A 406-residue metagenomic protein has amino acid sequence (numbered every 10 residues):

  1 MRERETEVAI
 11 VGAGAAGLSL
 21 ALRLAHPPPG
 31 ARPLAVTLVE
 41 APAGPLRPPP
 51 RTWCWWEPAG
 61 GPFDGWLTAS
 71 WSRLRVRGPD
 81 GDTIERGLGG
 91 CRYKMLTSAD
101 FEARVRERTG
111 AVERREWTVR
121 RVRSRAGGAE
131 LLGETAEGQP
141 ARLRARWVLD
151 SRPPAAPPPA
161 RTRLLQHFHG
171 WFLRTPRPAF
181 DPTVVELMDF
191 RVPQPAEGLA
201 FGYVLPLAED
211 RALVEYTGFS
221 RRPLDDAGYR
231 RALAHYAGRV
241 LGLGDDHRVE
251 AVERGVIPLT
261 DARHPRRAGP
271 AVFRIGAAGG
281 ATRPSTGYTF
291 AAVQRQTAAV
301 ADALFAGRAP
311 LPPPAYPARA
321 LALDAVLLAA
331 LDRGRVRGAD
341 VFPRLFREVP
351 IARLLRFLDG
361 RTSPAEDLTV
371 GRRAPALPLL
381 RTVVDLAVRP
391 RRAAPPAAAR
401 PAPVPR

Functional and structural regions predicted by a protein language model:
R2-L38: N-terminal Rossmann-like FAD-binding beta1-loop-alpha1 element of flavoenzymes
A9-V11, V39, R142-A155, V272-A277: Short hydrophobic core segments
R23, P27, R108-H247, T260-H264: Predominantly flavin-linked oxidoreductase catalytic cores and closely associated redox partners
R23-G81, D100, H169: N-terminal FAD cofactor-binding segment of flavoenzymes
W55-G128, E134: A conserved beta-strand/loop capping segment in the N-terminal third of enzymes that catalyze redox or closely related
P193-L199, G255-R274, L327-P350: FAD-binding beta-loop-beta segment adjacent to the flavin cofactor pocket
R222-E253, P270-F273, Q294-Y316: Flavin-binding catalytic cores
A298-R406: C-terminal helical "tail/cap" subdomain of flavin- and related membrane-associated enzymes
